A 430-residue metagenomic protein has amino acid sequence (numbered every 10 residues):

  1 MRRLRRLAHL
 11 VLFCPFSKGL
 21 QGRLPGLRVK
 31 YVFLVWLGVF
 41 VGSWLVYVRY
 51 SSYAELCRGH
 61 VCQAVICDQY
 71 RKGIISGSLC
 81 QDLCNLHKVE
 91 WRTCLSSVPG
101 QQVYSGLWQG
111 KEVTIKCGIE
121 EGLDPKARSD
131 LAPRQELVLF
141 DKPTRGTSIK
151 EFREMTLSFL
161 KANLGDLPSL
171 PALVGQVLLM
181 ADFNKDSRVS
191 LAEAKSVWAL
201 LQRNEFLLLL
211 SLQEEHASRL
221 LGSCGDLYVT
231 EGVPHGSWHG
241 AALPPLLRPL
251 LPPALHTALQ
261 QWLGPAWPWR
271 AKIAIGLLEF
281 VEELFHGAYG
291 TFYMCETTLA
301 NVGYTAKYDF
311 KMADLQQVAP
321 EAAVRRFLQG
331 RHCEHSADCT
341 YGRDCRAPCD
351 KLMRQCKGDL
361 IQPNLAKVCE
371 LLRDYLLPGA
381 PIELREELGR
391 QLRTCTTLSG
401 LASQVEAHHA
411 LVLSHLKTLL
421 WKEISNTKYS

Functional and structural regions predicted by a protein language model:
R2-Q63, R92-T93, A306, A313 (+2 more regions): Helical subdomain adjoining the active site within ATP-dependent kinase catalytic cores
G26-N184, V197-F206, L210-E215: ATP-binding glycine-rich phosphate-binding loop
P99-Q101, G110, N204, E215 (+5 more regions): Eukaryote-biased feature marking scaffold/signaling PDZ-domain proteins and nuclear chromatin regulators
Q109-V113, I119-G122, G225-Y228, P234-G236 (+1 more regions): Conserved beta-strand elements of beta-rich interaction domains across eukaryotes, especially beta-propellers
T144-L201, H216-A274: Conserved structural core of kinase catalytic domains
L207, P268-E282: Amphipathic alpha-helical segments that line or abut small-molecule/effector binding pockets and mediate allosteric
Q213, V281, F285-A288, L372 (+2 more regions): Protein kinase-like catalytic domain
V281-D314, A319-P320: Catalytic-loop of the protein kinase fold
